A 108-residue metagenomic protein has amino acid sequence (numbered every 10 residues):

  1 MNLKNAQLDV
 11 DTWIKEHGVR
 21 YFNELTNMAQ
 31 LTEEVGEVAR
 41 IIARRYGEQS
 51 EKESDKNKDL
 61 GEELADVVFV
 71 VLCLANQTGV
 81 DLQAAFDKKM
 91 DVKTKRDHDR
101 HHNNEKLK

Functional and structural regions predicted by a protein language model:
M1-L64, V68-K108: Flexible "arm" and connector segments at domain edges
